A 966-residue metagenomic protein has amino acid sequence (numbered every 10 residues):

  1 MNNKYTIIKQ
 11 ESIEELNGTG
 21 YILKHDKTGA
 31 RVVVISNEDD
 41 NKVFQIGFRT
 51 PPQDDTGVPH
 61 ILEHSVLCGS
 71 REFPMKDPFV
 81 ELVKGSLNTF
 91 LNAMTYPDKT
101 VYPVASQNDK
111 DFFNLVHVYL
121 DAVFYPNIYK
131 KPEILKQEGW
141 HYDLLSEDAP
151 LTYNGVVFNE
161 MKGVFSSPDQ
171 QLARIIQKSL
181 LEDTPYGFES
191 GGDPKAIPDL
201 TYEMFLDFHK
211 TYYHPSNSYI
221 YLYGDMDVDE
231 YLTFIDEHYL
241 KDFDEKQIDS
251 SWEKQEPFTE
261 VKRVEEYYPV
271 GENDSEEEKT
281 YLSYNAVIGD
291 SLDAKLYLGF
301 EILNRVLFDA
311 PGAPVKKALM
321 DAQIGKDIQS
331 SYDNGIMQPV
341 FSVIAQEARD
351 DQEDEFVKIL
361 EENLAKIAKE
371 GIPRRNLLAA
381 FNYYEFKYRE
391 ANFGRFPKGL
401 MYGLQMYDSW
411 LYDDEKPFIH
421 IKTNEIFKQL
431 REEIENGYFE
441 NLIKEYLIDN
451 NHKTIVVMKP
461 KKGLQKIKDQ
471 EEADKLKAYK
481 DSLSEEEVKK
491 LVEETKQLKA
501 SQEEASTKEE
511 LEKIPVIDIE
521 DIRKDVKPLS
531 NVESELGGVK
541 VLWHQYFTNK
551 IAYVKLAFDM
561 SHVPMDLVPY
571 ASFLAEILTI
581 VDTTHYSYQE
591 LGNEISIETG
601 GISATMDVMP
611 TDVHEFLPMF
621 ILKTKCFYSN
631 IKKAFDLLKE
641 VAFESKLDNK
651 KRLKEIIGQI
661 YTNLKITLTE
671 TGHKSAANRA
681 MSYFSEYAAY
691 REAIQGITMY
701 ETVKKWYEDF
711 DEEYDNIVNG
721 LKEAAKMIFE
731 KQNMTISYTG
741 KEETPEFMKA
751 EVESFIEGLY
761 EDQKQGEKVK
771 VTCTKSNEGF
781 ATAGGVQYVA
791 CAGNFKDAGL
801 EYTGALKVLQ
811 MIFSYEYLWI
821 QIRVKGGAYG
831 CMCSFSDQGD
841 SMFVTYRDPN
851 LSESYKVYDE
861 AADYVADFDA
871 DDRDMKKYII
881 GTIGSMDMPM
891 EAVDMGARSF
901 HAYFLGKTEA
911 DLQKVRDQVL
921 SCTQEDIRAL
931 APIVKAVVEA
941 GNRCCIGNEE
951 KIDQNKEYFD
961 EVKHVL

Functional and structural regions predicted by a protein language model:
M1-V43: Non-catalytic terminal extensions that flank enzyme cores
S36-E38, Q45-G47, F158, K162 (+12 more regions): His/Glu-based metal-binding/catalytic segments typifying zinc-dependent metallopeptidases
N41-P51, D77-Y125, P132-D143, Q170-K195 (+12 more regions): M16 family metallopeptidases and their MPP-like homologs
V58, L62-V66, L574: Active-site His/Glu-centered metal-binding helix of metallohydrolases
F90, L206-K210, P269-E272, V315 (+11 more regions): Generic recognition of flexible, low-complexity loop/linker segments
L144-N217, Y221-Y239, F243-G271, E276-E278 (+1 more regions): Hydrophobic, small-residue-rich alpha-helical packing segments that form membrane-like cores
N154, L206-H238, R691, G696 (+1 more regions): Non-catalytic, conformational "gating/processing" segments within enzyme and secreted inhibitor domains
D207, Y219, V228-K246, E370 (+2 more regions): Extended, regular secondary-structure scaffolds
